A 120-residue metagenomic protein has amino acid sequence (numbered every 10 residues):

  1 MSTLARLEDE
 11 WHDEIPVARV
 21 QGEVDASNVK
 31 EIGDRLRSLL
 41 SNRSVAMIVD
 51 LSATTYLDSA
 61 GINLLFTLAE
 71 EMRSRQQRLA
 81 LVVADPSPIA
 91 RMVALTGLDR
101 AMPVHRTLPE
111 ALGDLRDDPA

Functional and structural regions predicted by a protein language model:
M1-L4, N42, D118-A120: Actinobacteria-biased recognition of intrinsically disordered, low-complexity terminal regions
S2-R37, A53: STAS-typified acidic loop motif
A26-M102: Amphipathic alpha-helical interaction surfaces in cytosolic regulatory modules
K30, P109-E110: Acidic phosphotransfer microenvironment of two-component signaling modules
A101-P109: Short acidic-hydrophobic, aromatic-tinged amphipathic segments that line or gate anion-handling sites
A111-P119: A short, charged, amphipathic alpha-helix used as a generic interaction element across diverse proteins
